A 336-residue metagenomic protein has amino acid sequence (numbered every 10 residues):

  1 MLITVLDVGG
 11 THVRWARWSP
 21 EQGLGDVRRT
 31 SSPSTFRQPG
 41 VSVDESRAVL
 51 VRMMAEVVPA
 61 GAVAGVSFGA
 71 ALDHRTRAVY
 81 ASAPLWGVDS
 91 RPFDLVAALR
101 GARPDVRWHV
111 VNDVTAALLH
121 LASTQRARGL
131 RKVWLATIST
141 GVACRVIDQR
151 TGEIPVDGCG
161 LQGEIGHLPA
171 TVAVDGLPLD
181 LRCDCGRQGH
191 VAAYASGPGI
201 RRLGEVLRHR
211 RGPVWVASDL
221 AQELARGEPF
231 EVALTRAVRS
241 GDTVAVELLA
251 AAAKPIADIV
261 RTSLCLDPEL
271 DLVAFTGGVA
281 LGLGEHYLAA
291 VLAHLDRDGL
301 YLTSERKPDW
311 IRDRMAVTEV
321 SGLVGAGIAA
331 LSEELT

Functional and structural regions predicted by a protein language model:
L2, W18, D26-R28, F36-G40 (+3 more regions): Glycine/GP-enriched mid-protein hinge/lid loop-to-helix segment characteristic of carbohydrate kinases
L2-A78: Conserved phosphate-binding loops in N-terminal lobes of ATP-dependent enzymes of the actin/Hsp70/sugar-kinase
G9, R297-T336: Conserved glycine-rich phosphate/nucleotide-binding loop and adjacent Mg2+-coordinating catalytic segment
T11-H12, A116, S139-A143: Conserved A3 ("GATE") glycine/threonine-rich loop of ANL adenylate-forming enzymes
H12, S263-D298: Glycine-rich phosphate-binding loops at beta-strand->alpha-helix junctions
T35-R47, V63-A64, A71-W134, E164 (+3 more regions): Glycine-rich phosphate-binding loop and adjoining helix at the ATP-binding site of ATP-dependent phosphoryl-transfer
P39-P59, R187, V191-A193, G199-R202 (+3 more regions): Adenine-nucleotide phosphate-binding core of ATP-dependent small-molecule kinases
A64-A70, I138-T140, L272-L281: Glycine-rich beta-strand-to-loop/alpha-helix junction loops that act as flexible
